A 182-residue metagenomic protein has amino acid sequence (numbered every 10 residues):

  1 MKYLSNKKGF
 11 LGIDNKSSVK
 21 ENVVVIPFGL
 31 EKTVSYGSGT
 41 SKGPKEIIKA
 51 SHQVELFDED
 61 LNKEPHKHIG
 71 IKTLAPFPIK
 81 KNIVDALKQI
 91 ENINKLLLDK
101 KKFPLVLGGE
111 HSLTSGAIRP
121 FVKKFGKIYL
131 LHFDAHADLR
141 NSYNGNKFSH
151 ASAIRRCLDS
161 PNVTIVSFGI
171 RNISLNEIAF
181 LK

Functional and structural regions predicted by a protein language model:
K2-K182: Conserved alpha-helical scaffold segments that buttress catalytic/binding sites
